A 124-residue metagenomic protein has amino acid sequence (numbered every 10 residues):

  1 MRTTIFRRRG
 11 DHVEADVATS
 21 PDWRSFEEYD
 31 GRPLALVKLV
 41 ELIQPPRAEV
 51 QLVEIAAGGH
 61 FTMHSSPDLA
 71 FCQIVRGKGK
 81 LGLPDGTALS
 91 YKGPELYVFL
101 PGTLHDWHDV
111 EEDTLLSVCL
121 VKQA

Functional and structural regions predicted by a protein language model:
M1-E49, T62: A short, N-terminal "cap"/entry segment at the start of jelly-roll beta-barrel domains of the cupin/DSBH fold
K38, E49-S66, L100-G102: Conserved short histidine dyad/triad with adjacent acidic residue
E54-A56, S65-L81: Short, conserved beta-strand element in jelly-roll/cupin
F61-M63, L81-G82, H105-E111: Short beta-strand His + acidic residue motifs that chelate non-heme Fe in jelly-roll/DSBH and cupin folds
F71, V98, E112-A124: A short hydrophobic beta-strand segment most commonly corresponding to one strand of the jelly-roll/cupin
D85-P101: Short acidic-glycine-tyrosine-enriched beta hairpin
